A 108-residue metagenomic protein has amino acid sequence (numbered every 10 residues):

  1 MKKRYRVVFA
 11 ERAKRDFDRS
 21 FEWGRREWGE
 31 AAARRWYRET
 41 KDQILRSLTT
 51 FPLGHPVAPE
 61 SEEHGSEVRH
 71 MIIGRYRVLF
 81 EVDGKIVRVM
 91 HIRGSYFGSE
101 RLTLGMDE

Functional and structural regions predicted by a protein language model:
M1-V68, E108: Basic, Lys/Arg-enriched alpha-helical interface segments
S66, I73-R77, E81-E108: Enriched for short, Lys/Arg-rich terminal
